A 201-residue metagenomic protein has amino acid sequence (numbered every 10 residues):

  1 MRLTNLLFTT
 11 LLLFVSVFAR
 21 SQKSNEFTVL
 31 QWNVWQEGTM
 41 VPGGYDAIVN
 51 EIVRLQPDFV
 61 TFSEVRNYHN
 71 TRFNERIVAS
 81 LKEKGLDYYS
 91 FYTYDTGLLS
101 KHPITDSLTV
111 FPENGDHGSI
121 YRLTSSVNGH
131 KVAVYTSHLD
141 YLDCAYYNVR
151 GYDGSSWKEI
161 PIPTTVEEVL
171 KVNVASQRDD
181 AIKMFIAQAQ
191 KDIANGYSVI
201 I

Functional and structural regions predicted by a protein language model:
R2-N5, F18-S80, K183: N-terminal, active-site-proximal structural segment of metallo-dependent hydrolase catalytic domains
T4-L12: Sec-dependent signal peptide hydrophobic core
F14-S16: N-terminal signal peptide c-region/cleavage motif recognized by signal peptidases
F59, V166, S198-I200: Short, Asp-centered acidic motifs that coordinate Mg2+ and/or phosphate in catalytic or ligand-binding sites
V65-D153: Structured beta-strand-rich core segments of catalytic domains in phosphoester-bond hydrolases
Y147-A175: A solvent-exposed, charged loop/short amphipathic helix patch at secondary-structure junctions
K191-I201: Metal-dependent active-site segment of extracytoplasmic phospho-/sulfohydrolases and closely related
